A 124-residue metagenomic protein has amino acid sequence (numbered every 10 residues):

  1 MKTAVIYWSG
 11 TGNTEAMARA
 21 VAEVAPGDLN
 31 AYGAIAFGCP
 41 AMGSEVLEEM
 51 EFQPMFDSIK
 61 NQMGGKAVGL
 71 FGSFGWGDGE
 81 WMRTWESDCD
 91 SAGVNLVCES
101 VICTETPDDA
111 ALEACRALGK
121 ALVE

Functional and structural regions predicted by a protein language model:
K2-A4, S9-A22, A31-E124: FMN-binding flavodoxin-like domain, especially the glycine-rich phosphate-binding loop
P26: Helix-turn-helix
